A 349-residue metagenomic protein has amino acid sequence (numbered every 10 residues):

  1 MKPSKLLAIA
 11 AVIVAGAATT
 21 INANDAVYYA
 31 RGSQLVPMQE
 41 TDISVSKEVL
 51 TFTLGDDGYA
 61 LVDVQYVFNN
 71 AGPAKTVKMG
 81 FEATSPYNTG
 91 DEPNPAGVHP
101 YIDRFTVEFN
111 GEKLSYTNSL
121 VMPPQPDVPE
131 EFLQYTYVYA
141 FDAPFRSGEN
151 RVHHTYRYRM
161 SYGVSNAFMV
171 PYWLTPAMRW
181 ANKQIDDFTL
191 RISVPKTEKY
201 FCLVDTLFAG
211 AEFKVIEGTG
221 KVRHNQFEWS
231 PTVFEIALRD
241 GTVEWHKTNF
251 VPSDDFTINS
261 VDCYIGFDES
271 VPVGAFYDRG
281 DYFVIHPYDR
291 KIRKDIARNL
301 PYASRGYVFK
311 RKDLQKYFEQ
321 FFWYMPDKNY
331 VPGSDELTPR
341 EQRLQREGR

Functional and structural regions predicted by a protein language model:
M1-A8: Bacterial N-terminal signal peptides that target proteins for export
A8-A17: Bacterial N-terminal signal peptides
I21-G58: N-terminal, polar/Ser/Thr-rich
D63-T84: Ligand-binding face of N-terminal immunoglobulin V-set domains in extracellular IgSF glycoproteins
G80-Y116, N182-Q226: Solvent-exposed beta-hairpin/edge-strand motifs
N88, Q134-A211: Surface-exposed, acidic/Ser/Thr-rich flexible loop segments
F105-M169, V233-D255: A surface-exposed beta-strand-loop module
T248, Y264-R349: Post-signal-peptide mature chains of secreted/extracellular proteins
